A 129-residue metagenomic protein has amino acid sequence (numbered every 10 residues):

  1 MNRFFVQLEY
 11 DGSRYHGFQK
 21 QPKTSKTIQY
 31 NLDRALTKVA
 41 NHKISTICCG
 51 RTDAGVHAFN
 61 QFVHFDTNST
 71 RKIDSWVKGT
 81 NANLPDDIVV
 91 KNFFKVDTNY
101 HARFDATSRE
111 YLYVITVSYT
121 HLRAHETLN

Functional and structural regions predicted by a protein language model:
L8, F65-S69, I115-V117: Short beta-strand-to-loop capping motifs
D11: PAZ/PAZ-like end-binding module
T24-A35: Short catalytic helix/loop segments, enriched in acidic residues and glycine and frequently bearing histidine
K38-I44, L84-V89: Short secondary-structure junctions
I44-N68, N99-A102: Short, charge-patterned binding micro-sites
R71-W76: Short, conserved charged micro-motifs
D86-V96, Y100-S108, L112: Ordered, amphipathic secondary-structure segments that act as subunit-interaction surfaces in large macromolecular
H121-N129: Single conserved hydrophobic/aromatic residue that forms the stacking wall/gate of nucleotide- or nucleobase-binding
